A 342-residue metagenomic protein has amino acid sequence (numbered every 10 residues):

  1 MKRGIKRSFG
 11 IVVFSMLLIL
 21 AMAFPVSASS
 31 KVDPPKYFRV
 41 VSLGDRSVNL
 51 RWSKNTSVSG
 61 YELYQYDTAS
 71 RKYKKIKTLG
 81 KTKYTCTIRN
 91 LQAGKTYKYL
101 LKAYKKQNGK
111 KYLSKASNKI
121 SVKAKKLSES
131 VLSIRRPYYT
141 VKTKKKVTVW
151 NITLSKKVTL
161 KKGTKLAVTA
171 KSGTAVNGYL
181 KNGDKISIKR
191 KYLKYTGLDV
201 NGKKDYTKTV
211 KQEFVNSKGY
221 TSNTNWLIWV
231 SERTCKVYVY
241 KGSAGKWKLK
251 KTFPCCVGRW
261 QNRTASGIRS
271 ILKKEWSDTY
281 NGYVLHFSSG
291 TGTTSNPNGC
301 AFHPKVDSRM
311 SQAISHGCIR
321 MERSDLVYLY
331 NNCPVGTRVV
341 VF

Functional and structural regions predicted by a protein language model:
L20-V32: Sec-dependent signal peptide cleavage junction
S29-S57, A93, K110-L127: Pro/Thr/Ser/Gly-rich low-complexity, intrinsically disordered linker/stalk tracts
Y37, R71, K126-G219: Beta-loop motif signature
N55-K75: Extracellular low-complexity, O-glycosylation-prone stalks/linkers
I76-T82: Short beta-strand segments within Ig-like beta-sandwich modules, predominantly Fibronectin type-III
T82-T87, G317: Short S/T/G- and acidic-enriched coil/turn segments that sit immediately N-terminal to beta-strands in beta-sandwich
I88-N108: Beta-strand-rich modules
K211-Q212, R263-I268, L272-F342: Exported/periplasmic cell-wall-interacting domains
